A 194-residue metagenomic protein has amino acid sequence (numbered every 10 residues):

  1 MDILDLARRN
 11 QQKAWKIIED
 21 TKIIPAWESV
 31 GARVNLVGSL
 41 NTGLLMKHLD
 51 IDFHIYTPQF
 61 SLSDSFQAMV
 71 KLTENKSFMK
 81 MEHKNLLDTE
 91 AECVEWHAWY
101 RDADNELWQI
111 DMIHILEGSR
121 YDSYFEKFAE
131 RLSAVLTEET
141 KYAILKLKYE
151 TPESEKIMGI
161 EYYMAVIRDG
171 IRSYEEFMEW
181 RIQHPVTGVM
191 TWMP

Functional and structural regions predicted by a protein language model:
M1-N10, D64, N105-L107, E138-A143 (+1 more regions): Short, charge-rich amphipathic segments
M1-V37: Helical scaffold of the NTase/Pol beta-like nucleotidyltransferase catalytic core
I23-F66: Active-site nucleotide-donor binding segment shared across nucleotidyl transfer reactions
W27, V34-L36, L72, A98 (+1 more regions): Generic structural hydrophobic/aromatic packing signal, biased to beta-strands
Q59-S63, N105-E106, E117-R120: Short, charged/polar surface micro-motifs in flexible loops or helix N-caps
S65-E74: Short amphipathic alpha-helices in soluble, non-transmembrane regions that often serve as interface/regulatory elements
K76-L116: Conserved catalytic core of two-metal-ion nucleotidyltransferases
I110-P194: Catalytic cores of NTP-dependent nucleotidyl/adenyl transfer enzymes across multiple folds
